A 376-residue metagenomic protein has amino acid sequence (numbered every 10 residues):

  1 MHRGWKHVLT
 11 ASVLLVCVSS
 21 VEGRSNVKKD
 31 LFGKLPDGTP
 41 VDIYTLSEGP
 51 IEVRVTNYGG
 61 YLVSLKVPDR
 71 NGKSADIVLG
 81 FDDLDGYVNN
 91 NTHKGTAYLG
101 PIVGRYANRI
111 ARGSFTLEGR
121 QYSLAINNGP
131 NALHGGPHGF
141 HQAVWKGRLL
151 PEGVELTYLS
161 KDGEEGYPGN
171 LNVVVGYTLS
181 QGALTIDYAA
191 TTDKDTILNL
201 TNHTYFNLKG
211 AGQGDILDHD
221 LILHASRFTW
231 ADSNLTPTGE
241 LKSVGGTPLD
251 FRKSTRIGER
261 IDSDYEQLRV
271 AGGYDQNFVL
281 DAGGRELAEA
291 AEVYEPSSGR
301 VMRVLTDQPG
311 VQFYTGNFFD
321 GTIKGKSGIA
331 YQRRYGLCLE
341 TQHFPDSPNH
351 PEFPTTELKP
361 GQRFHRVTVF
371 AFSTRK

Functional and structural regions predicted by a protein language model:
M1-L9: Bacterial N-terminal signal peptides that target proteins for export
T10-S19: Bacterial N-terminal signal peptides
R24-K376: An exposed, glycine/acidic-rich loop-and-rim segment of catalytic or binding clefts
